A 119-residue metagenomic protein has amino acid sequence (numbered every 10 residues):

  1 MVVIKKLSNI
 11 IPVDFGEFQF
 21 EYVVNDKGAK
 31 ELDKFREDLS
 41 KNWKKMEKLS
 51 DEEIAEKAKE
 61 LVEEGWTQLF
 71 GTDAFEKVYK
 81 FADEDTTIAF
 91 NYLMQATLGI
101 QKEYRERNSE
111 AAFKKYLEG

Functional and structural regions predicted by a protein language model:
M1-K45, R107-G119: Short, charged/polar N-terminal "headpieces" of proteins
V2-V3, V13, V23-V24, V62 (+3 more regions): Extended aliphatic helical segments
K6-S8, E56, F70: Hydrophobic alpha-helical segments, principally membrane-spanning helices and signal/leader peptides
V23-E37, E53, K57, L61 (+4 more regions): Alpha-helix boundary/N-cap detector
L39, W43-M46, L69, D73 (+1 more regions): Short, flexible helical or helix-coil boundary motifs
K48-D51: Charged, low-complexity interaction regions
E64-K80: Mid-chain, well-packed structural core segment of small domains
F75-G119: C-terminal charged interaction modules
